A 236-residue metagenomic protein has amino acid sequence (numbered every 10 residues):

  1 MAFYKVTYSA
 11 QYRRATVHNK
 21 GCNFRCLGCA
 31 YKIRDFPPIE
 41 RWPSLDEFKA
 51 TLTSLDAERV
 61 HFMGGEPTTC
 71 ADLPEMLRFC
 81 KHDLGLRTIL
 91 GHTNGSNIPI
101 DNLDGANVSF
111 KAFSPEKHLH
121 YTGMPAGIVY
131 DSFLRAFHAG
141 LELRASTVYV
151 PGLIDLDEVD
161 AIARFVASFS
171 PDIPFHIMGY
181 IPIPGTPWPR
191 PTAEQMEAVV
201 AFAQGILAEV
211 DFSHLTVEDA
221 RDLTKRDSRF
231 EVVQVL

Functional and structural regions predicted by a protein language model:
M1-Q11, L55-A57, I154-L236: Auxiliary Fe-S-binding modules of radical SAM enzymes
M1-S44: Canonical Radical SAM [4Fe-4S] cluster-binding loop centered on the CxxxCxxC motif and its immediate flanking residues
N23, E66-P67: Gly/Ser/Thr-rich beta-alpha loop segments that engage phosphate groups in nucleotides
Y31-D46, A50-S54, T122-P125, F137 (+3 more regions): Compositionally biased, intrinsically disordered low-complexity regions enriched in charged/polar residues
R34, G65, K111, Y180 (+1 more regions): Flexible loop residues that form catalytic and substrate-binding hotspots at small-molecule/glycan-binding clefts
K49-L52, A57-R59, T68-R190: Conserved AdoMet/S-adenosylmethionine-binding subsite of the radical SAM
